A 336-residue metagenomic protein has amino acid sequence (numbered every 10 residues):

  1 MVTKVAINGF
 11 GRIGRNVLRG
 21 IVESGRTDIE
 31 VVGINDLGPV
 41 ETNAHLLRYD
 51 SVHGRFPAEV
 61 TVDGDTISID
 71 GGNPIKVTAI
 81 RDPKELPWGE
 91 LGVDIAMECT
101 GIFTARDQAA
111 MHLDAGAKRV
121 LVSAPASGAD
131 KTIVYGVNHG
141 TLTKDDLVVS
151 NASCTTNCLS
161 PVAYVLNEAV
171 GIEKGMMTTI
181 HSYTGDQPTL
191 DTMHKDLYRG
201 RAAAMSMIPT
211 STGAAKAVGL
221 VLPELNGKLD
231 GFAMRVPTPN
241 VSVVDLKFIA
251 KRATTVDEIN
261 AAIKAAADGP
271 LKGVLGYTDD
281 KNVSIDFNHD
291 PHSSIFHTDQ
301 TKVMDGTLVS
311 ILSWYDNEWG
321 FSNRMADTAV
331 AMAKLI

Functional and structural regions predicted by a protein language model:
M1-G200, D327, L335-I336: N-terminal Rossmann-like NAD(P) cofactor-binding subdomain of oxidoreductases, focused on the glycine-rich
K4-A6, V148-S150, V244-A250, V309-Y315: Short glycine-rich or small-residue beta-strand-to-loop segments that form or flank ligand, phosphate, metal/Fe-S
R12, N16, G20, M111 (+6 more regions): Alpha-helical scaffold segments in soluble metabolic enzymes
E23-P87, G171-K174, T179-V309: C-terminal substrate-binding/catalytic lobe of Rossmann-fold NAD(P)-dependent oxidoreductases
V40, S127, A215, E318-W319: Alpha-helix N-cap/helix-start and coil->helix boundary motif
T100-G101, C154, T210, K251 (+1 more regions): Structured loop/turn residues at secondary-structure junctions
N157, A253-T254, W319-G320: A generic structural signal for alpha-helix starts
N288-I336: NAD(P)-dependent Rossmann-like dehydrogenase/reductase catalytic/cofactor-binding core
